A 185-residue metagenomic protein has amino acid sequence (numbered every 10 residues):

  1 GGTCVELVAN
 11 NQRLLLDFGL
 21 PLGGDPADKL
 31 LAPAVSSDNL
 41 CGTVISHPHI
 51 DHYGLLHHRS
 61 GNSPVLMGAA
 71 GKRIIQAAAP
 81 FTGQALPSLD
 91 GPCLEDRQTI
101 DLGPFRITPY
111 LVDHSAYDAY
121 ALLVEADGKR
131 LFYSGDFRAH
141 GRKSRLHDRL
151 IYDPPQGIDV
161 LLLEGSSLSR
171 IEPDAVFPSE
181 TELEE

Functional and structural regions predicted by a protein language model:
G1-V44, H49-E185: His/Asp/Glu-rich metal-coordinating catalytic cores of metallo-dependent phosphodiesterases/hydrolases acting on
